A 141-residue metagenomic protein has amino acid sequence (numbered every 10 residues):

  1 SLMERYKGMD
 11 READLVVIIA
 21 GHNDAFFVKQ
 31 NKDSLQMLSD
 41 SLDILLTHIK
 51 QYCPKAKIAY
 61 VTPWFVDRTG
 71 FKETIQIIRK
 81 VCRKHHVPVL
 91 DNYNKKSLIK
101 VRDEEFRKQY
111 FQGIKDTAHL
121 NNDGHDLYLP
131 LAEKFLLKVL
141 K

Functional and structural regions predicted by a protein language model:
S1-D40, T69: Conserved SGNH/GDSL esterase-like catalytic core that processes O-acyl groups on lipids and polysaccharides
R5, L38-L45, T74-I78: A general structural detector for well-ordered alpha-helical segments in enzyme core domains, enriched
R5-G8, I44, H48-I49, F135: A generic secondary-structure signal
R11-V16, C53-K57, K84-P88: Loop/turn elements at helix/coil->beta-strand transitions in domains of secreted/extracellular proteins
A20-N23, L46-I77: Active-site segments of SGNH/GDSL-like serine hydrolases that catalyze O-acetyl group transfer/hydrolysis on lipids
L35-S39, D43, A59, V87: Generic alpha-helical hydrophobic packing signal
F65-K141: Catalytic His-Asp segment of secreted/periplasmic serine-dependent ester chemistry enzymes
